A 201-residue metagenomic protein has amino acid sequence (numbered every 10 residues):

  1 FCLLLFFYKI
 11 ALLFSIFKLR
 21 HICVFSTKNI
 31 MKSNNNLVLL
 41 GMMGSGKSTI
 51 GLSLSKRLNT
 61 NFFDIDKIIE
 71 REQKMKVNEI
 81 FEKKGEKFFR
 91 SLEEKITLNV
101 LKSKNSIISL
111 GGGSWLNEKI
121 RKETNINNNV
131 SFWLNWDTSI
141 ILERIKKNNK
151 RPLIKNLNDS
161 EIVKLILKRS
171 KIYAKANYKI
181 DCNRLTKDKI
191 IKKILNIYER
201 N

Functional and structural regions predicted by a protein language model:
I30-N34, S53, R57, L167-N201: NTP-dependent small-molecule kinase module
L39: Hydrophobic anchor at the beta1->P-loop junction of P-loop NTPases
M42: P-loop (Walker A) phosphate-binding loop of NTP-binding proteins
S45: ATP-binding Walker
S48: Walker A/P-loop
N61, I65-N125, R151, D159 (+1 more regions): ATP-dependent small-molecule kinase phosphotransfer cores that center on conserved nucleotide phosphate-binding segments
N127-K171: A glycine- and Lys/Arg-enriched "phosphate-lid" helix/loop adjacent to the NTP-binding pocket of small-molecule kinases
